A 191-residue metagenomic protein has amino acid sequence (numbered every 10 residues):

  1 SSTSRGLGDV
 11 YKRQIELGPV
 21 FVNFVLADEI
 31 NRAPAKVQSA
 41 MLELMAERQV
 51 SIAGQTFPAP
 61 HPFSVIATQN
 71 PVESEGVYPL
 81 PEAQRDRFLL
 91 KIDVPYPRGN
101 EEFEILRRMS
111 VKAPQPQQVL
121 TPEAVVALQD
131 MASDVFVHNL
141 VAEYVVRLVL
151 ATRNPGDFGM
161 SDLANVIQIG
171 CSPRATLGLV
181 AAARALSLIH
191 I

Functional and structural regions predicted by a protein language model:
S1-Y11, I189-H190: Single conserved hydrophobic/aromatic residue that forms the stacking wall/gate of nucleotide- or nucleobase-binding
D9-Q14, E47-S51: Short gly/ser/thr-rich secondary-structure transition/capping motifs
K12-V25: Conserved alpha-helical scaffold flanking the Walker A/P-loop in AAA+ ATPase domains
D28-E29: Walker B catalytic acidic pair
A33, V37, M45-L120, V126-A132 (+1 more regions): Canonical AAA+ ATPase core
S110-L188: Basic, amphipathic alpha-helical bundle interface domains used for macromolecular binding and assembly
